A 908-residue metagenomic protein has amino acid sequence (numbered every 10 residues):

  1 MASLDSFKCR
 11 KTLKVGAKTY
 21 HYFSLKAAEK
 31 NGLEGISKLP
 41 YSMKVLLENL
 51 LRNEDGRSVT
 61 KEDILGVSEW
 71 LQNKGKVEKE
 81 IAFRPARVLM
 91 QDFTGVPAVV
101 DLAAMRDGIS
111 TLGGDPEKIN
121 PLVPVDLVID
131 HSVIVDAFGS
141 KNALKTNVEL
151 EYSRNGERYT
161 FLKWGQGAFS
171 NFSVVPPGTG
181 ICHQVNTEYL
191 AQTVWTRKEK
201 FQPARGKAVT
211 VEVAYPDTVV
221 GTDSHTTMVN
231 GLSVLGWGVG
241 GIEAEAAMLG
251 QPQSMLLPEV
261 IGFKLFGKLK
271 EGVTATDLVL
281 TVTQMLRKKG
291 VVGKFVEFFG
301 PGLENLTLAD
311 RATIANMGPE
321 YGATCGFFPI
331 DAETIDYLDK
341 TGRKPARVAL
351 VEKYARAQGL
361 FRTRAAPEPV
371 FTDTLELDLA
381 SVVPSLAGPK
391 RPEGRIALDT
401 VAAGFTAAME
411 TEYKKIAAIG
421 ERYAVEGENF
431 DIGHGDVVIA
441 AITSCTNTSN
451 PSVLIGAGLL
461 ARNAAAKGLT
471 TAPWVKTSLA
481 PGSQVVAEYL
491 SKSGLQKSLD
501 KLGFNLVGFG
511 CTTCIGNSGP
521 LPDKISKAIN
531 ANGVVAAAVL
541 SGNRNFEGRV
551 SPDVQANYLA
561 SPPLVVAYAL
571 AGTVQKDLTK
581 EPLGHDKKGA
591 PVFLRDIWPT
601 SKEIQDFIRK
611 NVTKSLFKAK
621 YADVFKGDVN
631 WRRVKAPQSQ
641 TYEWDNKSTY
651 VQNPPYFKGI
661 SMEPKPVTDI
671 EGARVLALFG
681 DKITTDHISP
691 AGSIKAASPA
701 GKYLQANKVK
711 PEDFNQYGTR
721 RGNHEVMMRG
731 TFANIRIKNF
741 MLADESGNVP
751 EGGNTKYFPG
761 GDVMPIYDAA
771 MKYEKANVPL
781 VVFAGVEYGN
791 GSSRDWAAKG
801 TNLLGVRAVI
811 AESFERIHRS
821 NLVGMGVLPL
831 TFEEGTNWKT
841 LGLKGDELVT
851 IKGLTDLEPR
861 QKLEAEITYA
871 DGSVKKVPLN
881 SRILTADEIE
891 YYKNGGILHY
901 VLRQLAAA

Functional and structural regions predicted by a protein language model:
A2-E151, L306-N316, E320-A332, D336-K344 (+2 more regions): N-terminal amphipathic, basic-rich helices that act as targeting or association modules
E54-K268, D277-L280, P384-A387, T406-M409 (+11 more regions): Long, structured ligand/cofactor-binding scaffold of large enzymes
R84, A104-E157, E297-F298, L303-A417 (+5 more regions): Terminal amphipathic helices with adjacent charged low-complexity linkers/tails
M90-G95, F298-N305, T324, E333-T341 (+2 more regions): Conserved short loop/turn motifs at secondary-structure junctions
E212-E352, F361-R362, I455, A461-P473 (+4 more regions): Mobile "lid/hinge" segments at catalytic clefts and subdomain interfaces of large enzymes
F299-L306, N543, A770-E815: Extracellular/luminal Protease-associated
D586-S601, R819-Y891: Acidic, glycine-rich flexible loop/linker segments
